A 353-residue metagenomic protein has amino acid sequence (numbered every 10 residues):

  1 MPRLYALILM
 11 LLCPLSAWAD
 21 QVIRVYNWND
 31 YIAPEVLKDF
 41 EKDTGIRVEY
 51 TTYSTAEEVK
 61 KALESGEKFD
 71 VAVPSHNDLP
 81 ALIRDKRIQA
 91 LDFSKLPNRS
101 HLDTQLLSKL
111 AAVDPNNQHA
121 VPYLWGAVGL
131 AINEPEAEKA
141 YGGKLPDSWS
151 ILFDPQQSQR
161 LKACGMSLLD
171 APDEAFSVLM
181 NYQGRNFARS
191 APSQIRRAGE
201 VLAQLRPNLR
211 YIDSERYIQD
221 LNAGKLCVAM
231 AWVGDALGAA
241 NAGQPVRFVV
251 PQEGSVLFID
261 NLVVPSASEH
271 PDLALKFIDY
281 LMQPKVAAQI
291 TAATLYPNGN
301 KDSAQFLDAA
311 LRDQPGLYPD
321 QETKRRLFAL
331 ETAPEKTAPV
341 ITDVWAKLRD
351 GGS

Functional and structural regions predicted by a protein language model:
D20-D85: Early extracytoplasmic/lumenal segment of secretory-pathway proteins
D70-P74, R210-Y211, C227-W232, R247-F248: Paired acidic/hydrophobic, glycine-rich loop segments that form the ligand-binding mouth/hinge of periplasmic-binding
H76-L79, I83-N208, E215-N222: Extracytoplasmic ligand-binding site segments that recognize negatively charged/polar headgroups
D78-A81, N222, V228-P245: A ligand-binding cleft/hinge motif common to bilobed small-molecule-binding domains
A131-E136, N181-Y182, I259-H270, Q289: A bilobed periplasmic-binding-protein/Venus flytrap-type ligand-binding module shared by bacterial periplasmic
I195-Q204, A242-S266, R312: Periplasmic-binding protein-like
P265-R326: Mature extracytoplasmic/periplasmic domains
Q321-S353: Conserved C-terminal helix/tail region of periplasmic/extracytoplasmic solute-binding proteins
